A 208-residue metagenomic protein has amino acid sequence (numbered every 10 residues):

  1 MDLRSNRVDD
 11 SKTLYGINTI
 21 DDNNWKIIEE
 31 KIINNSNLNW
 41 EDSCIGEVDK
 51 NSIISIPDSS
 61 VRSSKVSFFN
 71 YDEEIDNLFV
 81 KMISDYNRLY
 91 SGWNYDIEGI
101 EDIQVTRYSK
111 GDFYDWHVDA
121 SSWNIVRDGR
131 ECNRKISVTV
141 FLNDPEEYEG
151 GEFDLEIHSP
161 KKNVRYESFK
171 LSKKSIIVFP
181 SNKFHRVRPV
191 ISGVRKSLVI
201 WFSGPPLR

Functional and structural regions predicted by a protein language model:
M1-I97, Q104, F113: Non-heme Fe(II)/2-oxoglutarate
D76, V80, S84-R208: Catalytic core of non-heme Fe(II) oxygenases with the double-stranded beta-helix
